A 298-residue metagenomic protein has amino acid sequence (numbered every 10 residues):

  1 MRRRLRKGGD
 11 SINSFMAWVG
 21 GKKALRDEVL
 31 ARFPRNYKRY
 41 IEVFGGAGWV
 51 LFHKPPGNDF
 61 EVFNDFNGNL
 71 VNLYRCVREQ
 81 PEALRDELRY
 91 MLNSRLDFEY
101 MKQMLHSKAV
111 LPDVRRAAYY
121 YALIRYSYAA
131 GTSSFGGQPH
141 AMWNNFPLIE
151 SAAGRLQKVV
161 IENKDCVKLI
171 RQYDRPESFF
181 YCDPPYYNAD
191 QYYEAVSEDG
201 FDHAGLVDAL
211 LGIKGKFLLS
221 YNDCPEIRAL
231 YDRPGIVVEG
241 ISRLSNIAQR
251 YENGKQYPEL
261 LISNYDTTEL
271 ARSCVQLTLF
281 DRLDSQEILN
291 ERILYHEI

Functional and structural regions predicted by a protein language model:
M1-F60, F66, L169-S178, A189-I298: Class I S-adenosyl-L-methionine
R2-L25, A31, R35, R78-Y192 (+3 more regions): SAM-dependent nucleic-acid methyltransferase catalytic core
V71: Short alpha-helix immediately C-terminal to the canonical SAM-binding loop
Y74: Conserved SAM-binding loop
